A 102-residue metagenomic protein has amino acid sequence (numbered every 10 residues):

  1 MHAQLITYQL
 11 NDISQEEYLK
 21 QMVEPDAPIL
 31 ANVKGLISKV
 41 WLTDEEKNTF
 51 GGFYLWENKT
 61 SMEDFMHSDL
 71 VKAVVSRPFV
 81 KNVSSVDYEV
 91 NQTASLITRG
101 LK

Functional and structural regions predicted by a protein language model:
M1-F50, K59-H67, K81-K102: Short S/T/G/P-rich N-terminal loop/turn motif that feeds into the first structured element of a domain
K72-R77: A common structural junction motif
